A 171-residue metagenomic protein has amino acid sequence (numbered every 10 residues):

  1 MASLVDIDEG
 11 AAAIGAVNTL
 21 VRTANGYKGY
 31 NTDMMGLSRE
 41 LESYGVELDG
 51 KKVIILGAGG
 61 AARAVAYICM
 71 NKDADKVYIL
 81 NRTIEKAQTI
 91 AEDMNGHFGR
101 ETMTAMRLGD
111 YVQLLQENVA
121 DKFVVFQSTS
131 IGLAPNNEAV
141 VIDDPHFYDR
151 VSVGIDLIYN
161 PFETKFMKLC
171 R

Functional and structural regions predicted by a protein language model:
M1, G60-A61, S130-L133, N160: Short glycine-rich anion-binding loops that position phosphate/pyrophosphate groups of nucleotides and phosphorylated
M1-Y44: Phosphate/diphosphate ligand-binding glycine-rich loop within oxidoreductases
R22, K28, D33-M34, G132-L133 (+2 more regions): Rossmann-fold NAD(P)-binding glycine/threonine-rich loop
G29-N31, V46, G50-N71, N81-I84: Glycine-rich adenosine-cofactor-binding loop
S43-E47, H146-Y148: Glycine-rich helix-loop-beta junction characteristic of Rossmann-like nucleotide cofactor-binding loops
K52, D75-V77, V153: Residues at the starts of beta-strands that form the adenosine-phosphate
K72-F98: NAD(P)-binding Rossmann-fold cofactor-contacting core
T83, A105, Q113-V140, Y148 (+1 more regions): Rossmann-like NAD(P)-binding element
